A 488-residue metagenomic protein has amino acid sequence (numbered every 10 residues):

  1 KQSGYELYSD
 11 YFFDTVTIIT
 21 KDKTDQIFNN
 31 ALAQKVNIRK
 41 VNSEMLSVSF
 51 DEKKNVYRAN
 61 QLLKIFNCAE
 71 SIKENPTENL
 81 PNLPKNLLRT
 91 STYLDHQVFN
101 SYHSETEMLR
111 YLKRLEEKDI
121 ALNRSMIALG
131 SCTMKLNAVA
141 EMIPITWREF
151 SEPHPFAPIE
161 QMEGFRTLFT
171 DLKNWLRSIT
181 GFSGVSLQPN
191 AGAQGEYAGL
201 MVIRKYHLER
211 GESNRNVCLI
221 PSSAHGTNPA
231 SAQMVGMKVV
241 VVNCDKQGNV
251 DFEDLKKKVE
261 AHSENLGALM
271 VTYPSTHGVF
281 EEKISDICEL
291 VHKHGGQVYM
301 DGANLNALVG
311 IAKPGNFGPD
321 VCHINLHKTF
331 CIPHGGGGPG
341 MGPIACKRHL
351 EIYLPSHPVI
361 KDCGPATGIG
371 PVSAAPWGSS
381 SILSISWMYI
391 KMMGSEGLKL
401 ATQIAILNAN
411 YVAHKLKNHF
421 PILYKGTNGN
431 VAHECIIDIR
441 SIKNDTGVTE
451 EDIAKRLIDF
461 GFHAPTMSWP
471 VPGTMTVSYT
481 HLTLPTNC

Functional and structural regions predicted by a protein language model:
K1-Q2, Y8, G315, V321-K443: Active-site C-terminal subdomain of aminotransferase-like
S3-L32, F50-K54, P421-D459, T474-M475 (+1 more regions): Conserved PLP-binding catalytic core of the aspartate aminotransferase-like
T17-I18, G164-R166, Q194-I360, G364-G368 (+2 more regions): Conserved PLP-enzyme active-site core in the AAT-like
S49, S91-H96, V271, M388-K391 (+2 more regions): Short, hydrophobic beta-strand segments
V56-A128, C132-A140, I145-S151, C488: Flexible inter-domain linker/hinge segments
S104, E149-N190, G195: Conserved N-terminal alpha-helix of the aminotransferase class I/II PLP-enzyme fold
A121-A140, N190-E196, H334-P339, A345 (+1 more regions): Conserved phosphate/anionic-ligand binding catalytic regions in large, soluble enzymes, centered on
T480-T486: Conserved small/polar residues in nucleotide/adenosyl-binding loops
